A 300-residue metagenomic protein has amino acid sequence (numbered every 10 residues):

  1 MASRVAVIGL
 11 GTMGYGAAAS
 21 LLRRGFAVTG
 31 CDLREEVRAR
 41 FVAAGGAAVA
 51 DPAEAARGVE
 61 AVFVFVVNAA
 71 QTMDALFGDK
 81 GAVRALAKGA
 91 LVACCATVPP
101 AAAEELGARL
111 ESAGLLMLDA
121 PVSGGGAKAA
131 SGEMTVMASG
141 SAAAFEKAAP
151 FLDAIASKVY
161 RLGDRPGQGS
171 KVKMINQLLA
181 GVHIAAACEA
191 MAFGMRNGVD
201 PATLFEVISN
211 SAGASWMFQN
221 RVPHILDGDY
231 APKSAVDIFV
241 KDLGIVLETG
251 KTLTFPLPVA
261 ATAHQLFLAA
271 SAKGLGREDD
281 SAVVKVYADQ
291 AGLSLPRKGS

Functional and structural regions predicted by a protein language model:
M1-F65, A90, A129: NAD(P)+-binding Rossmann beta1-loop-alpha1 motif at the extreme N-terminus of oxidoreductases
G9, A202-N210, A261-Q265: Beta-strand segments within the central parallel beta-sheet cores of soluble alpha/beta enzyme folds
L10, T97-Q177: Rossmann-fold dinucleotide-binding core
V28, A48, M117-L118, V159 (+2 more regions): Hydrophobic beta-strand scaffold residues
P52-L116: Rossmann-fold NAD(P) dinucleotide-binding segment
S131-G132, V136-S139, Y160, P166-N197 (+2 more regions): Active-site-proximal catalytic alpha-helix in oxidoreductases
S170, L179, A214-D279, G299: Interdomain hinge/lid region at the active-site interface of Rossmann-like NAD(P)-dependent oxidoreductases
